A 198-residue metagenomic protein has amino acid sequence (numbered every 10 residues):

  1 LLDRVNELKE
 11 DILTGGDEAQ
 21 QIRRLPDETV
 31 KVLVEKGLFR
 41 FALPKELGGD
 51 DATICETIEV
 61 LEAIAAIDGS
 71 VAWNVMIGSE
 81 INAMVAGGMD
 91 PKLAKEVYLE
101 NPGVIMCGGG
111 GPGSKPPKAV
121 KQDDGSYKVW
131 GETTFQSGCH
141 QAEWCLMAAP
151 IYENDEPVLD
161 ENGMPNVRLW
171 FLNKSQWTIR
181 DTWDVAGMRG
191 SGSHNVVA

Functional and structural regions predicted by a protein language model:
L1-N6, L13, P26: Structured, charged N-terminal subsegments at the starts of enzyme catalytic cores and at intra-chain domain/subunit
N6-E10, L38-R40: A short alpha-helix capping/helix-coil boundary motif
K9-I12, G16-A19: N- or domain-start disorder-to-order transition segments that initiate the globular core
Q20-D27: N-terminal ordered "arm"
D27-E35, R40-Q141, P157: Glycine-rich flavin
G113-P117, G125-Y127, E143-M147, N166-R168 (+2 more regions): Generic beta-strand structural signal
E132-Q176, T182: DPxDG-like acidic metal-binding loop motif
Q176-A198: Flexible, small-/acidic-enriched active-site or ligand-binding loops
